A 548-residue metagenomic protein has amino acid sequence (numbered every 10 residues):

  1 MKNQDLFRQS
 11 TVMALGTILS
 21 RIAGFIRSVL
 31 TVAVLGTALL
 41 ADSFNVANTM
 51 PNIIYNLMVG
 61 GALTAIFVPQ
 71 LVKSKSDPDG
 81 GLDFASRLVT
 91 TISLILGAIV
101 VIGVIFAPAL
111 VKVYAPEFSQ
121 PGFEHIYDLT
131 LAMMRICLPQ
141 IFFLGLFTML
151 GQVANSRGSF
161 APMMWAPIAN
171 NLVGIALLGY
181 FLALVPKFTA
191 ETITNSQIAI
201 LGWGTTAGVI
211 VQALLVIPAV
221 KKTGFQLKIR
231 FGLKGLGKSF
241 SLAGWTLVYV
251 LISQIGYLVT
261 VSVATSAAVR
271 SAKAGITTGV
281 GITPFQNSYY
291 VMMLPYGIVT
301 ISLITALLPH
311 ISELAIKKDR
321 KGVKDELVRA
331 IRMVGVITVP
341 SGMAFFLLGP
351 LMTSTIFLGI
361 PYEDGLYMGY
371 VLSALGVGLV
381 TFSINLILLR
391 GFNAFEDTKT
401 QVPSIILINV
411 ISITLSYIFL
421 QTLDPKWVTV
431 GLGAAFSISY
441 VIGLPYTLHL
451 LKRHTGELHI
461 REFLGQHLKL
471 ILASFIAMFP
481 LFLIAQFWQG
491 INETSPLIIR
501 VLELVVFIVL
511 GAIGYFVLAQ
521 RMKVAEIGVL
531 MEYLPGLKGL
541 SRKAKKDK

Functional and structural regions predicted by a protein language model:
M1-K548: Membrane-embedded alpha-helical bundles of multi-pass transporters/translocases, especially carrier/permease families
